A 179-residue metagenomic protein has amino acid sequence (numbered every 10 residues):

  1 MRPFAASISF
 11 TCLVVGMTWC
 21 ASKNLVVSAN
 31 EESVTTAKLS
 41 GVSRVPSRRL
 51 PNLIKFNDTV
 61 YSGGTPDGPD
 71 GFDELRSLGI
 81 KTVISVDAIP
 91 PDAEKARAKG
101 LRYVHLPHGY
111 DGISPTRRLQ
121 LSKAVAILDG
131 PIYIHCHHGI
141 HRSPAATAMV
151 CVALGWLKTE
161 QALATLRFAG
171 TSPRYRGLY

Functional and structural regions predicted by a protein language model:
M1-F4: Positively charged n-region of N-terminal signal peptides that target proteins for export
S7-I132, A145-Y179: Cys-dependent protein tyrosine phosphatase-like superfamily
C136: Short cysteine clusters
G139: Substrate/cofactor-recognition hotspot
